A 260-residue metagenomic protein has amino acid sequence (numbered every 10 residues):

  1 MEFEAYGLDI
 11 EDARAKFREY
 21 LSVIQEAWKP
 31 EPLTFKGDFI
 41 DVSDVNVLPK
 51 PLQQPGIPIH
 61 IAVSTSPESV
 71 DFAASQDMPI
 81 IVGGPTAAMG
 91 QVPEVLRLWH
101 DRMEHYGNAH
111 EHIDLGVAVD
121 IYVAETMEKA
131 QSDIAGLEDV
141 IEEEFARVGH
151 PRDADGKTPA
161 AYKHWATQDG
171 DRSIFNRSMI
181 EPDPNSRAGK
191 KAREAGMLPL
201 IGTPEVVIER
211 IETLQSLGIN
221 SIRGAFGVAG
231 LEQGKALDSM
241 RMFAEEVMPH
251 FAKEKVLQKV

Functional and structural regions predicted by a protein language model:
M1-L8, S75-Q76: Acidic/polar active-site rim loop that often engages polyanionic ligands
E11-V47, G90-L217, A252-V260: An alpha-helical appendage that flanks or caps ligand/catalytic pockets
F39, T65, T86, I121-V123 (+1 more regions): Active-site-proximal loop/turn and secondary-structure-junction residues that shape catalytic pockets, frequently
I59-A62, I80-G83, I113-D120, I222-G224: Hydrophobic faces of well-ordered beta-strands that scaffold small-molecule active sites in alpha/beta enzyme cores
T65-G90, V95-L96: A conserved active-site cap/scaffold subdomain adjacent to cofactor or substrate pockets
Q76, L217-I219: Structural motif
G84-M89, D153, A225-M240: Glycine-rich, proline-tolerant flexible connector loops at the mouths of alpha/beta enzymes
